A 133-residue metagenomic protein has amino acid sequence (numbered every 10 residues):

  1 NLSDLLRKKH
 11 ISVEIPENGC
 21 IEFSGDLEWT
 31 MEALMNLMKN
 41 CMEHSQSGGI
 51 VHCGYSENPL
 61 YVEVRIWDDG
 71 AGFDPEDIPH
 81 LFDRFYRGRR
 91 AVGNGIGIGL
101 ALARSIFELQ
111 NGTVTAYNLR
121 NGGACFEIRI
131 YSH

Functional and structural regions predicted by a protein language model:
R7, S12-S24: Conserved catalytic submotifs in the C-terminal HATPase_c
C41-M42: Short helix-loop "hinge" at the ATP-lid/N-box region of the Bergerat-fold HATPase_c
G48-L60: Short beta-strand/loop element within the Bergerat-fold HATPase_c
D68: Acidic ATP/Mg2+-coordinating residue in the GHKL
F73-Y86: Short conserved segment of the HATPase_c
G99, A103: Short alpha-helical Gxxx[C/S/T] motif in the catalytic ATP-binding
G112-T113: Conserved glycine-rich
